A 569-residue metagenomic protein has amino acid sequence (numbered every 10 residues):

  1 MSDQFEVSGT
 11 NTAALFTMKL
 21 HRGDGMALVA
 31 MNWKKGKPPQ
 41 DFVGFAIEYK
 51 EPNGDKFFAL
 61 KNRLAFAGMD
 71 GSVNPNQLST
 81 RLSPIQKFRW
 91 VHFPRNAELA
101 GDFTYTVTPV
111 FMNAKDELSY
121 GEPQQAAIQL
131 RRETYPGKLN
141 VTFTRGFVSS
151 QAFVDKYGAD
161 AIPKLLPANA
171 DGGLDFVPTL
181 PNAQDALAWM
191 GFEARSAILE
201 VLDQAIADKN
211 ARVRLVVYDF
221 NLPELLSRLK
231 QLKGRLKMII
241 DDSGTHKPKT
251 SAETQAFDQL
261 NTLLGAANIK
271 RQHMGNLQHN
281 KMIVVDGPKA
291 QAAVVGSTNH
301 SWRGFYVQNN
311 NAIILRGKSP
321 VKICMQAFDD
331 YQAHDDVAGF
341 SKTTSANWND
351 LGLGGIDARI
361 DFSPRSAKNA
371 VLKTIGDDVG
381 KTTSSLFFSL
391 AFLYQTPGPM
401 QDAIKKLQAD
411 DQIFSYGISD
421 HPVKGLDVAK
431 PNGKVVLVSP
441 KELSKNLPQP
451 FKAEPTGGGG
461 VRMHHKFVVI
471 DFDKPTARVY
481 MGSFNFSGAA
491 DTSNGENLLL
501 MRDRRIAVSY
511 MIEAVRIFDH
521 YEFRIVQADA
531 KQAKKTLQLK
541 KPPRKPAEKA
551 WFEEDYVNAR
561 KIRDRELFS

Functional and structural regions predicted by a protein language model:
S2-Q184, L199, A207-R212, L226-V307 (+4 more regions): PLD/PLD-like phosphodiesterase catalytic module centered on the HKD motif
A170-F192, W348-S366: Acidic/glycine-enriched edge-of-secondary-structure segments
G191-V201, S363-D377, Q395-D402: A Trp-anchored, charged/polar loop motif used as the substrate-binding/catalytic surface of acyl/ester-handling
D335-D378, T382: A charged, amphipathic alpha-helical module
